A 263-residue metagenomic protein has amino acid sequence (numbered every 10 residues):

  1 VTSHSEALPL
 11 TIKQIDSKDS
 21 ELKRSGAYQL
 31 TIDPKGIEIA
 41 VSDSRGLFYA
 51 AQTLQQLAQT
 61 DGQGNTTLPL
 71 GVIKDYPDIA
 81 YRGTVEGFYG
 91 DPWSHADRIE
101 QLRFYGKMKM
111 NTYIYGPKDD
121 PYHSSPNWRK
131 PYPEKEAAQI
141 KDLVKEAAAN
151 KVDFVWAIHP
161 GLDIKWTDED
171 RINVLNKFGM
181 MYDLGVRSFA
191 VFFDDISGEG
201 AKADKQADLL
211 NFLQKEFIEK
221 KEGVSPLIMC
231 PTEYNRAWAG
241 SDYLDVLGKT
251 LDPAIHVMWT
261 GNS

Functional and structural regions predicted by a protein language model:
V1-I79: Contiguous, structured surface segment used for ligand recognition
A7-L8, P34-G36, I79-Y81, M110-N111 (+2 more regions): Short coil/turn connectors at secondary-structure junctions
K13-K18, A40-S44, G87-Y89, P231-Y234 (+1 more regions): Structural motif
D19-L22, W166, A237-S241: Short, solvent-exposed polar/charged micro-motifs at secondary-structure junctions
E38, V155, A190, P226-I228 (+1 more regions): A structural signal for isolated positions on well-ordered beta-strands in alpha/beta enzyme cores
G62, I196-S263: Catalytic-core regions of glycoside hydrolase
T84-E86, D91-S225: Substrate-binding cleft of carbohydrate-active enzyme catalytic domains
